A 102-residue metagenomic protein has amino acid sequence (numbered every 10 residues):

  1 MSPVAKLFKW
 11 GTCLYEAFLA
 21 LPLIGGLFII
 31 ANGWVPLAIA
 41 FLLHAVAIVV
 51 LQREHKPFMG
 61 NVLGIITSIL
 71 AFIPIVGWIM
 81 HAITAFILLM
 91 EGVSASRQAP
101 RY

Functional and structural regions predicted by a protein language model:
P3-R97: Membrane-embedded alpha-helical segments of small multi-pass membrane proteins
Q98-Y102: Short, Lys/Arg-rich amphipathic alpha-helical interaction segments that bind nucleic acids or acidic protein surfaces
